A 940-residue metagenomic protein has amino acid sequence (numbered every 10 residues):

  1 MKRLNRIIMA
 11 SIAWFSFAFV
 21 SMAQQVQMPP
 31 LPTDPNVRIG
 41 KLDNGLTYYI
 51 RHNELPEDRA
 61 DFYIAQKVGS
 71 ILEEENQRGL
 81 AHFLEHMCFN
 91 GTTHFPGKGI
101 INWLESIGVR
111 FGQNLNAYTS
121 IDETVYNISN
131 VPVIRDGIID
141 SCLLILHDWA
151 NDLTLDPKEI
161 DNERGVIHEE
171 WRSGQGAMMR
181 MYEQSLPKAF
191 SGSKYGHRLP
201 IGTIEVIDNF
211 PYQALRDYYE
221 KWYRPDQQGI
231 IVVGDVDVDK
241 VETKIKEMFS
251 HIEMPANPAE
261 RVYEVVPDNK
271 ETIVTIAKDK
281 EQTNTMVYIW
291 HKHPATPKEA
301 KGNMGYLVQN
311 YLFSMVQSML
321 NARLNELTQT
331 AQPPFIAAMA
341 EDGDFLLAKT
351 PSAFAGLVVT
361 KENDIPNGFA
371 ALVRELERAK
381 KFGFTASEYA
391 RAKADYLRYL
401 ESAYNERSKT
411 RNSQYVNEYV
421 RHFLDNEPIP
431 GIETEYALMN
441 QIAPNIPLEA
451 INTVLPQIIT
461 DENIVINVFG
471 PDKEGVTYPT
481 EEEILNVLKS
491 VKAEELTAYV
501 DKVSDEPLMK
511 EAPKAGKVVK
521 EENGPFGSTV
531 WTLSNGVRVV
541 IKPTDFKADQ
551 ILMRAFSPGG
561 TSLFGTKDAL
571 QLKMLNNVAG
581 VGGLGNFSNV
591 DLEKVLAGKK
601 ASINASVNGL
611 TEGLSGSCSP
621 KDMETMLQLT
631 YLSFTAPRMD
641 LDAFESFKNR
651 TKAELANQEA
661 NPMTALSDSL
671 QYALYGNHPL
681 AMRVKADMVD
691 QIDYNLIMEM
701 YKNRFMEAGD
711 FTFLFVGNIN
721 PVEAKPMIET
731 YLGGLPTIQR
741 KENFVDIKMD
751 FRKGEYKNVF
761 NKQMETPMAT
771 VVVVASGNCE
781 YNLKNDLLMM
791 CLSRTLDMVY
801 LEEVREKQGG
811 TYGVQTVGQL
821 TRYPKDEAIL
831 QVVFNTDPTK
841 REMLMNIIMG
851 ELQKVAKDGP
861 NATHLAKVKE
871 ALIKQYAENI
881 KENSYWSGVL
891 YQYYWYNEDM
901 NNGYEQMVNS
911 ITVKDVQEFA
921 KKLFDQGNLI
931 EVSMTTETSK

Functional and structural regions predicted by a protein language model:
M1-Q25: Bacterial Sec-dependent N-terminal signal peptides
A23-I50, D237-N321, N325, Q329-A331 (+10 more regions): Proteolytic maturation boundary segments
Y49-R51, P56-E73, L80-A81, K98-D148 (+15 more regions): M16 family metallopeptidases and their MPP-like homologs
M87-F95, G99: Metal-associated gating/positioning segment near the N- to mid-region
N116-Y118, Y219-W222, A277-D279, F345-A348 (+4 more regions): Replace "in large, NTP-powered and nucleic-acid-processing enzymes" with "in large, NTP-powered factors and other
D152, R164, M178, L215-K246 (+4 more regions): Non-catalytic, conformational "gating/processing" segments within enzyme and secreted inhibitor domains
E159-Q227, I231-V233, V238-K246, E253-Y263 (+2 more regions): Hydrophobic, small-residue-rich alpha-helical packing segments that form membrane-like cores
